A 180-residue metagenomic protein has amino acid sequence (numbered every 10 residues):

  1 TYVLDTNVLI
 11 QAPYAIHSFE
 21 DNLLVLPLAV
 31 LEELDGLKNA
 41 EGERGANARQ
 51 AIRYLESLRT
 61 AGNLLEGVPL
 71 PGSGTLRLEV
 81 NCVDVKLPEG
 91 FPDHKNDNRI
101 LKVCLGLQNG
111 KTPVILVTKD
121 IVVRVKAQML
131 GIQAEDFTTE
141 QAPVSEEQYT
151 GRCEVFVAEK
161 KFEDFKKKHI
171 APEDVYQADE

Functional and structural regions predicted by a protein language model:
T1-I115, I121-E180: Active-site-proximal, substrate-binding regions of enzyme catalytic domains and RNA-binding/basic surfaces
